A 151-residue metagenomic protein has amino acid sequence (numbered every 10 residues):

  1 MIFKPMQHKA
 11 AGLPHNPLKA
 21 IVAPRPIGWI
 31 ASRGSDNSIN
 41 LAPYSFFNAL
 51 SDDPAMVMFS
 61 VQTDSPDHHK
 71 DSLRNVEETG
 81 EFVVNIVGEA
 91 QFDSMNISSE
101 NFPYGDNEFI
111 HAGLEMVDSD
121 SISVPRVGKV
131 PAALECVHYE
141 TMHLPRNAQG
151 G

Functional and structural regions predicted by a protein language model:
M1-N40, N48-G151: Active-site-proximal mixed secondary-structure blocks
